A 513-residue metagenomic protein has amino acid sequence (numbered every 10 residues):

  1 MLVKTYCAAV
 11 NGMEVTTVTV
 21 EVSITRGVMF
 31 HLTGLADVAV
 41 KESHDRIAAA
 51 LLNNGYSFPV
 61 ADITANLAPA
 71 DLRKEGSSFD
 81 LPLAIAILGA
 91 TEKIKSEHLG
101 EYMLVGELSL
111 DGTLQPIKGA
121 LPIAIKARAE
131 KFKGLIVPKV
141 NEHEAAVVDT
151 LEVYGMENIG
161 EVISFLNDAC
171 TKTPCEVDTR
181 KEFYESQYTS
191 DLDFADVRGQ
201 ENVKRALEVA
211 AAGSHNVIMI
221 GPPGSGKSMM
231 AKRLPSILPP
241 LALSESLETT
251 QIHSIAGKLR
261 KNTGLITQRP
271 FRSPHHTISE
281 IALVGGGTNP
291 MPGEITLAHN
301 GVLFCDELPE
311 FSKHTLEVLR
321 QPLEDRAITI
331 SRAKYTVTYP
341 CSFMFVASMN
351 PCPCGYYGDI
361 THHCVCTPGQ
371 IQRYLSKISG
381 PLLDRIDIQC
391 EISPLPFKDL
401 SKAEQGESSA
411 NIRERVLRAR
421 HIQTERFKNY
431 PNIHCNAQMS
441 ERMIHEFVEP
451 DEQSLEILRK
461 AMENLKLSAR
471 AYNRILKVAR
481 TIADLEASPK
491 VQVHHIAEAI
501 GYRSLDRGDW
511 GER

Functional and structural regions predicted by a protein language model:
M1-I218, S225, I266, S331 (+2 more regions): Peripheral, non-AAA+ core regions of ATP-driven protein-machinery
V18-I24, L283, D387-C390: Short beta-strand elements
A39-H44, P59, N66-G76, P290 (+1 more regions): Basic, amphipathic alpha-helical bundle interface domains used for macromolecular binding and assembly
C170-V209, G213, P240-I295: P-loop NTPase nucleotide-binding/switch module
M219-R260, D325: Walker A/P-loop
G221, G285, E307: The Walker A (P-loop) glycine that initiates the GxxxxGKT/S ATP-binding motif of P-loop NTPases
N300, D306-E307, V318: Walker B catalytic acidic pair
